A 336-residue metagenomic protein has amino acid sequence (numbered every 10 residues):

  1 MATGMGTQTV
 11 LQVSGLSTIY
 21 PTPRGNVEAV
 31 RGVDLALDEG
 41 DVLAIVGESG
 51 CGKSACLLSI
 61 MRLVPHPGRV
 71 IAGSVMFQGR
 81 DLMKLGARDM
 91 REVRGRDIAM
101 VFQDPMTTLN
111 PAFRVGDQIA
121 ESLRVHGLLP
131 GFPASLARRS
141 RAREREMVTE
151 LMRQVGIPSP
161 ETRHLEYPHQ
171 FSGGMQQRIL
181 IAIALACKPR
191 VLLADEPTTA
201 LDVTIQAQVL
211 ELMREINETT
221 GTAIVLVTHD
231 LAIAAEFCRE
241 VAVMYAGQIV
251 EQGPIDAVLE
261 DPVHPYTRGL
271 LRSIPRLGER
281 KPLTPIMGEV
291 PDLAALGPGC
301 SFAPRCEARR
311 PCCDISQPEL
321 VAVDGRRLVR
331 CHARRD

Functional and structural regions predicted by a protein language model:
G6-V10, I19-G32, L63-R69, G86-D89 (+3 more regions): A short, flexible loop at the N-terminus of ABC-type nucleotide-binding domains that lies
Q8-T9, P158-T162, Q252-D336: Short catalytic/signature loops enriched in Gly
R62, L193-P197, L201-K281: P-loop NTP-binding/switch modules centered on Walker-like glycine-rich loops
V70-D81: Conserved ABC transporter NBD signature motif
R80-D81, G127, S135-T162, L271: Conserved ABC ATPase "signature" region
L82-A99, D117, V125, A137-R141 (+3 more regions): ABC ATPase NBD coupling module
A186-R190: A short, proline-enriched helix->beta-strand linker immediately N-terminal to the Walker B motif in ABC-type P-loop
